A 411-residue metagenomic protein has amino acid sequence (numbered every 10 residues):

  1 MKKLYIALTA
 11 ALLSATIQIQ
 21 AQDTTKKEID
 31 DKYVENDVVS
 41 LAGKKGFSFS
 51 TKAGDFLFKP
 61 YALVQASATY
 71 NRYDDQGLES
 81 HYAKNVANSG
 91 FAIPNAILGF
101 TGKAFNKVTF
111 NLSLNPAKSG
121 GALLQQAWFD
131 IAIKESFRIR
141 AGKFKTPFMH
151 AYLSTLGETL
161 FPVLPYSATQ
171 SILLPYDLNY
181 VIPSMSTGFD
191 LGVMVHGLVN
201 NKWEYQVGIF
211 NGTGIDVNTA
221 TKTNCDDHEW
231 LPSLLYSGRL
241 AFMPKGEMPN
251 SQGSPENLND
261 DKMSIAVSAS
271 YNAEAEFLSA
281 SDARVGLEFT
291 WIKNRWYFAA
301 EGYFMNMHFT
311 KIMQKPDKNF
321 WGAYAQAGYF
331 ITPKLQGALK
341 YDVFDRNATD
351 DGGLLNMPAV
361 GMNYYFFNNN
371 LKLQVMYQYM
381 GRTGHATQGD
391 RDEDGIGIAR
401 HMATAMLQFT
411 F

Functional and structural regions predicted by a protein language model:
K3, I19-Q65, F411: N-terminal periplasmic/intermembrane-space "pro-region" immediately following the signal or transit peptide
E35-V38, A83-G90, A117-G121, P183-M185 (+5 more regions): Replace "Gram-negative outer membrane beta-barrel proteins" with "bacterial and organellar outer membrane beta-barrel
G46-Y73, L78-I215, P232-E247, Q326-A338 (+1 more regions): Outer membrane beta-barrel
A68-D74, K118-A122, P147-A151, T213-V217 (+6 more regions): Gram-negative outer-membrane beta-barrel proteins
N95, L124-Q126, D190-G192, S233-S237 (+5 more regions): Transmembrane beta-barrel architecture of outer membranes
L235-E247, M362, F366, L371 (+1 more regions): Outer-membrane beta-barrel "beta-signal"
R239-N347: Detector for outer-membrane/organellar transmembrane beta-barrel domains, recognizing the amphipathic beta-strand
Q326-G328, K334-F367, K372-R382: Outer membrane beta-barrel transmembrane domains
